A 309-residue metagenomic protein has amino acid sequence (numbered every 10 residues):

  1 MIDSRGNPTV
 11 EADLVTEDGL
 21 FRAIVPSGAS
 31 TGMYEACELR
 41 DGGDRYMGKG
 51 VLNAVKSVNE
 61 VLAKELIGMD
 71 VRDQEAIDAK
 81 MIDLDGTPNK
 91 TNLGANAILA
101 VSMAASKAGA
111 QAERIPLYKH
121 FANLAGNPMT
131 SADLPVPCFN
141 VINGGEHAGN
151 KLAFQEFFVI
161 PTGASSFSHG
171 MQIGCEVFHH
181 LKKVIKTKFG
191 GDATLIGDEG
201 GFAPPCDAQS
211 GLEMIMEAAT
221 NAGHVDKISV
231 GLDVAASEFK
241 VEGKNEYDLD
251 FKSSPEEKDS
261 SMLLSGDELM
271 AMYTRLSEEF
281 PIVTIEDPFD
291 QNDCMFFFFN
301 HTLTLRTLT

Functional and structural regions predicted by a protein language model:
M1-M33: Structured beta-strand/loop patches that form or line metal/cofactor-binding pockets in enzymes
I2-A12, N89-A112, V136-L152, D198-G201 (+1 more regions): Conserved phosphate/anionic-ligand binding catalytic regions in large, soluble enzymes, centered on
E17-G19, K56, E60-V71, I82-G86 (+9 more regions): Generic secondary-structure signature for well-ordered alpha-helical cores
A29-I115, K119, L124, M171: Metal- or metallocofactor-binding catalytic centers and their adjacent structured scaffolds across diverse enzyme
R72-I77, A95, L117-Y118, K183-G201 (+2 more regions): Flexible, glycine/charged-enriched surface loops at secondary-structure junctions
L124-N127, A132-L195: Mobile "lid/hinge" segments at catalytic clefts and subdomain interfaces of large enzymes
E156-F167, D192-D207, A235-D259: Active-site-proximal beta-alpha loop/turn segments in soluble metabolic enzymes
Q209-N300, T309: Catalytic core of soluble alpha/beta enzymes
